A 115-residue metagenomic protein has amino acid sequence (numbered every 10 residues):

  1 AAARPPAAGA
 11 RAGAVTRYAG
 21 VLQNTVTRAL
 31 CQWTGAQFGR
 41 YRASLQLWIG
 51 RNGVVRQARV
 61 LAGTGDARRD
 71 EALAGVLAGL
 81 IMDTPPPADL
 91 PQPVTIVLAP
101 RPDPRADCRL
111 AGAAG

Functional and structural regions predicted by a protein language model:
A1, R17, S44-L47: Short hydrophobic/aromatic-rich motifs at helix boundaries and adjacent loops
A1-G13: Extracytoplasmic intrinsically disordered, low-complexity "stalk/linker" and propeptide segments that are Pro/Thr-rich
A10-Y18, N24: Short, well-structured alpha-helical patches and their helix-loop capping segments that border functional surfaces
Y18, L22, R69-L73: Stable alpha-helical elements in mature extracytoplasmic
N24-C31, W48-A62, A74-P85, D89-G115: Conserved "boundary/linchpin" sites in short secondary-structure elements
Q32-A36: Active-site phosphate-binding and catalytic loops of NTP-dependent enzymes
F38-S44: Short, small/polar residue-rich loop motifs at catalytic or cofactor-binding pockets
A62-R69: A short acidic/small-residue loop/turn micro-motif
